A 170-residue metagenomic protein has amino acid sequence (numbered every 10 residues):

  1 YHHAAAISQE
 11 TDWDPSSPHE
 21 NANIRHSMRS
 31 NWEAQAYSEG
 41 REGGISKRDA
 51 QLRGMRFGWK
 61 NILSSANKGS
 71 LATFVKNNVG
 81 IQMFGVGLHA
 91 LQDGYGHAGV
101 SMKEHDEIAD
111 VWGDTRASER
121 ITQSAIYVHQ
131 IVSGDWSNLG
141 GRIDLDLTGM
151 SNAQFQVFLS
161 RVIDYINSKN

Functional and structural regions predicted by a protein language model:
Y1-G85, D93, H97-N170: N-terminal, motif-rich segments that launch catalysis or mediate targeting to/interaction with membranes, typified by
H89: Divalent metal-coordination and catalytic microenvironments
